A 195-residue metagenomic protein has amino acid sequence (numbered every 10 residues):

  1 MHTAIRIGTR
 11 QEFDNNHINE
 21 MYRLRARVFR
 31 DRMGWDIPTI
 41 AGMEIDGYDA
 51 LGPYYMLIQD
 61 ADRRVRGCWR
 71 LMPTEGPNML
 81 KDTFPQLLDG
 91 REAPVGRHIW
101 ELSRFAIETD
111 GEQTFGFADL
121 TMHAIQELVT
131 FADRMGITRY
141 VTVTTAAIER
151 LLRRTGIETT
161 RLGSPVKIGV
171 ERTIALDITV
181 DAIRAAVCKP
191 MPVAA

Functional and structural regions predicted by a protein language model:
M1-G47, L57-D62: Short amphipathic alpha-helix that is part of the acyltransferase structural core
T39-I45, D49-G52, N78-G90: Short acidic (Asp/Glu) patches
L51-P53, R64-R66, V95-W100: Short connector loops at helix/strand junctions that flank enzyme active sites, especially segments positioning acidic
G52-M56, H98, R172-L176: Short beta-strand micro-motifs in enzyme catalytic cores
Q59-E92: Short, His- and charge-rich active-site/binding loops that engage polyanionic ligands
M79, P85-T173: Acyl-donor binding region in acyl/amide transferases
V170-M191: C-terminal "cap" of GNAT-fold acetyltransferases
A194-A195: Short, cationic low-complexity segments
